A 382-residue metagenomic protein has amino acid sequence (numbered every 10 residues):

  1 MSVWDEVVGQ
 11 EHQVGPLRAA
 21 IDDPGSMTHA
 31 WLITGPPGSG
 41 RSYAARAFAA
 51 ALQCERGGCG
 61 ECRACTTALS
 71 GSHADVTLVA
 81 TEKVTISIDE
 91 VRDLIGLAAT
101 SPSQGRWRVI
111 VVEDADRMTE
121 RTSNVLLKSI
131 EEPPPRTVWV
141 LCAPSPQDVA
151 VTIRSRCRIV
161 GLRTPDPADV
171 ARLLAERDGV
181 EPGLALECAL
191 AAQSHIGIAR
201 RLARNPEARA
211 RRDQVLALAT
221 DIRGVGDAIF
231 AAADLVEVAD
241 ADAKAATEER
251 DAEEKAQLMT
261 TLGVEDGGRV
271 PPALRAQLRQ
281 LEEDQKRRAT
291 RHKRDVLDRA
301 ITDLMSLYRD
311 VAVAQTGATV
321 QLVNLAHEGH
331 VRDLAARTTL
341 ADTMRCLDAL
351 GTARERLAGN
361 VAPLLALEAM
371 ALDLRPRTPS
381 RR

Functional and structural regions predicted by a protein language model:
M1-A50, A64-T67, P135-T137, P144-D303 (+1 more regions): Charged, glycine-rich active-site and insertion segments that engage polyanionic ligands
M1-E131: Clamp-loader machinery-focused feature within the broader ASCE/P-loop NTPase space
L97, L307, A349: Solvent-exposed, charged/polar functional surfaces in cytosolic regulatory/catalytic domains
I110, V140-A143: Conserved D-loop beta-strand region of ABC ATPase nucleotide-binding domains
